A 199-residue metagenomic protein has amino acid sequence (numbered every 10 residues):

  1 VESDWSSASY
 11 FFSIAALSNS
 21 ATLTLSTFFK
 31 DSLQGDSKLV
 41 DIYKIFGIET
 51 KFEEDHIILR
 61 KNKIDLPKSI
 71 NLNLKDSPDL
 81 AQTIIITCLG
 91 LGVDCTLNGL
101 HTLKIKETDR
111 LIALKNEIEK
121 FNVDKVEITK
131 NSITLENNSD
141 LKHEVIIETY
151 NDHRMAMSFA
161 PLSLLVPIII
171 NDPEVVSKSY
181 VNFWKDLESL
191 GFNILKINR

Functional and structural regions predicted by a protein language model:
V1-R199: Short, structured segments at the rim of ligand-binding sites
